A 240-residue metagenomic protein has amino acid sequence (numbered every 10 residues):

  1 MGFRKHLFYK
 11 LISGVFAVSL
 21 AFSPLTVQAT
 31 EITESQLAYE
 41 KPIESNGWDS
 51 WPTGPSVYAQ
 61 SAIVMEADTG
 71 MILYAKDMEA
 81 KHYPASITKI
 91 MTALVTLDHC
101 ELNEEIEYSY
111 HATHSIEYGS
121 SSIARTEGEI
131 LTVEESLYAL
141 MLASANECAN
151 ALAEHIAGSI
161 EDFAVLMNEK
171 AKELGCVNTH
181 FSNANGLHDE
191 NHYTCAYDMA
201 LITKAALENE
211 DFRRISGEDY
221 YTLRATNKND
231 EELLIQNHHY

Functional and structural regions predicted by a protein language model:
M1-H6, T30-T33, N46, N227: Serine/threonine-rich low-complexity intrinsically disordered regions
G2-Q28: Sec-dependent N-terminal signal peptides of Gram-positive bacterial secreted proteins and lipoproteins
A29-Y197, L201-E210, I215: Active-site-adjacent loops and short helices of periplasmic peptidoglycan-processing enzymes
T203-Y240: Extracytoplasmic
